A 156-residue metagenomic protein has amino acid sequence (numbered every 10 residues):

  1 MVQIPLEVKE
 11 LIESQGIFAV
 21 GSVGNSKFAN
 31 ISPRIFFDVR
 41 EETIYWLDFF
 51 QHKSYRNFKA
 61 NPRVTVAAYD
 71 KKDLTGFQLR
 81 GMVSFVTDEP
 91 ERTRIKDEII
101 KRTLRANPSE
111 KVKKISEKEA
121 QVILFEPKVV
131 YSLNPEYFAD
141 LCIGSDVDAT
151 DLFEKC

Functional and structural regions predicted by a protein language model:
M1-I17: Short, basic/aromatic recognition patches
E10-I12, F37-V39, I115-E117: Solvent-exposed alpha-helices and their adjacent loops that cap or buttress functional pockets in soluble metabolic
Q15-F49, V66, F77: Short beta-strand segments
G16-F18, P62-V64, T75-L79, E119-I123 (+1 more regions): Generic beta-strand structural signal
S22, A68-D70, E126-V129: Short, structured patches in soluble enzyme cores that scaffold and shape functional sites
K53-R102: Short, structured beta-strand-loop surface elements
S84-C156: C-terminal edge-of-domain segments
